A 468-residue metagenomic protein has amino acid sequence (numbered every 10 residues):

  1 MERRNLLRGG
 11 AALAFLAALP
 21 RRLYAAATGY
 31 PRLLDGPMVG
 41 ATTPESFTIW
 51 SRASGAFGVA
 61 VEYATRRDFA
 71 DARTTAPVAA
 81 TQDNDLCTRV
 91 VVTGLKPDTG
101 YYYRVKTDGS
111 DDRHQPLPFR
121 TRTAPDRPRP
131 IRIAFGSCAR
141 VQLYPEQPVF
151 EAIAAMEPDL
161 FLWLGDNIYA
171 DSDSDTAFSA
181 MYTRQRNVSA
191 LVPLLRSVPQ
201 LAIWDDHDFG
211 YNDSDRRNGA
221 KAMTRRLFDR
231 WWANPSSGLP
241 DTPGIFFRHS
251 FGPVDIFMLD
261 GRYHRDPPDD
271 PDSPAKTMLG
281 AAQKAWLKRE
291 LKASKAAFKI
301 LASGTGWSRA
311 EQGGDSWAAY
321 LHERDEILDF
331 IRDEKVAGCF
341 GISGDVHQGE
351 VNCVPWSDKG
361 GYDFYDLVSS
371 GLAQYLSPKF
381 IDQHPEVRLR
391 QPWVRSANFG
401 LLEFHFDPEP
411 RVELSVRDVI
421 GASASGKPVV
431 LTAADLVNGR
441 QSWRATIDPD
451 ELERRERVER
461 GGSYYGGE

Functional and structural regions predicted by a protein language model:
E2-R8, A12-A17, Y24-E468: Metal-dependent phosphoester/phosphodiester hydrolase catalytic core
